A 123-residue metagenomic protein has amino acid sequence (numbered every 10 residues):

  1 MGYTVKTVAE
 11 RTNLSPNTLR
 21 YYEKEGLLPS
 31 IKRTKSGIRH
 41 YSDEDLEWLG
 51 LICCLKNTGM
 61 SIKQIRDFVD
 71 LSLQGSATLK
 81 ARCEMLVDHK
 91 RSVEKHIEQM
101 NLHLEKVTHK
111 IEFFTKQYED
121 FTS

Functional and structural regions predicted by a protein language model:
M1, S15, T58: Flexible coil/turn residues that form the inter-helical turn or adjacent wing/linker of helix-turn-helix
T4-E10, P29-K32, D43-S123: Arg/Lys-rich, alpha-helical DNA-contact motif
V8, S15-T18, K35: Short glycine/proline-centered loop/turn elements that form peptide/ligand docking sites
Y22, Y41: Conserved active-site tyrosine of GNAT-family acetyltransferases
G26: Glycine-centered, phosphate/nucleic-acid-interacting loop/turn motifs that mediate DNA/RNA or nucleotide
G37-R39: Short, basic, alpha-helical segments at the C-terminal edge of helix-turn-helix-like DNA-binding modules
